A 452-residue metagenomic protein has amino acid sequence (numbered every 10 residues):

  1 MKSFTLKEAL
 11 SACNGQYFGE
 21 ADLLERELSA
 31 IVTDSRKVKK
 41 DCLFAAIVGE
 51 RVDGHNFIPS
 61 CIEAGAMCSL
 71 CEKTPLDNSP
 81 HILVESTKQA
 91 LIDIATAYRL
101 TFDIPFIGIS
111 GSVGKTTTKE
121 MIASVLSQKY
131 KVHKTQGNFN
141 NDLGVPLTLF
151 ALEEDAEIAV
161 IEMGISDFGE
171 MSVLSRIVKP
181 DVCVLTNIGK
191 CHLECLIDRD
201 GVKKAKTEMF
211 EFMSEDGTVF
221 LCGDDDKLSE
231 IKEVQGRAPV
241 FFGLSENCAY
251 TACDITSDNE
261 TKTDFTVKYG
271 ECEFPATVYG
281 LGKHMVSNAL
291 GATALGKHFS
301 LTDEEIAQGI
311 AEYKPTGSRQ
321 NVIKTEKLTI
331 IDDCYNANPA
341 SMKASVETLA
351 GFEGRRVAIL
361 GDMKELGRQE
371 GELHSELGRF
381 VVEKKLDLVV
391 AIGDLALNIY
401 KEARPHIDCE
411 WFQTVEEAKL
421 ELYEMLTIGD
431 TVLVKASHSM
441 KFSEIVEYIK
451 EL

Functional and structural regions predicted by a protein language model:
M1-D93, A350-G354, R379-F380, K384-D394 (+1 more regions): N-terminal leader/targeting and accessory segments in enzymes
E8-C13, A90-V219, G223, S229-R237 (+3 more regions): Phosphate-binding loop of NTP-binding sites
C13, C71-N78, V184-I330, G354 (+2 more regions): Acidic, Mg2+-coordinating active-site environments of NTP-dependent enzymes
S35-A46, V132, L149-A159, V346-G367: Mobile, glycine- and charge-enriched loop segments and immediately flanking short secondary-structure elements within
R51-V52, T316-S318, C334, N338-P405 (+1 more regions): Active-site beta-alpha connecting loops in nucleotide-dependent enzymes
I82-S86, C409-A418: Short acidic-hydrophobic, aromatic-tinged amphipathic segments that line or gate anion-handling sites
I109, G317-R319, S439-I445: ATP-dependent carboxylate/acyl-activation modules
